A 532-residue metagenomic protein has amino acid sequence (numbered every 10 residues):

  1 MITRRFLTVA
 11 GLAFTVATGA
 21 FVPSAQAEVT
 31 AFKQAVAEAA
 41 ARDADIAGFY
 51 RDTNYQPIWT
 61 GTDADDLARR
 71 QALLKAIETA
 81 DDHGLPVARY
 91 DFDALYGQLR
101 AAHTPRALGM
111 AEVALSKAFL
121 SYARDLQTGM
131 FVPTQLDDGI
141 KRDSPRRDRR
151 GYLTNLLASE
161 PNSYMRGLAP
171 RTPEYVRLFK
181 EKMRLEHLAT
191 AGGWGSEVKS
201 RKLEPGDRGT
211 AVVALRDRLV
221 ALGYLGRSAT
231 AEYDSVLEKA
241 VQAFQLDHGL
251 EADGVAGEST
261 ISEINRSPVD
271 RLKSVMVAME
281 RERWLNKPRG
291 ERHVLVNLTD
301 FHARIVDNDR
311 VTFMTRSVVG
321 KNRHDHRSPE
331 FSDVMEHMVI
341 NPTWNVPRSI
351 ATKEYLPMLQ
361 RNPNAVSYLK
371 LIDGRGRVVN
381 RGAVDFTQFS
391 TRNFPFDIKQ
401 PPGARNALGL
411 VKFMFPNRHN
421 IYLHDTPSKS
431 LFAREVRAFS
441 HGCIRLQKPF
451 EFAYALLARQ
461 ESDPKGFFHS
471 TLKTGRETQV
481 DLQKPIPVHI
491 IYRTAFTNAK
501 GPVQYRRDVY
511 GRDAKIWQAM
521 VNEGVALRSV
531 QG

Functional and structural regions predicted by a protein language model:
M1-I2: N-terminal secretory signal peptides that target proteins for export/translocation
F6-T8: N-terminal export leaders
A10-G11, R216: Replace "Mg2+/Mn2+-dependent" with "divalent metal-dependent
G11-L12, F452: Enrichment for repetitive, rod-forming helical segments
V16-S24: C-terminal segment of classical bacterial N-terminal signal peptides
S24-R51, V113, K117-L120, I140-K141 (+1 more regions): Well-ordered beta-sheet/strand-loop patches within structured domains
A27-R146: Cationic-aromatic interfacial patches
